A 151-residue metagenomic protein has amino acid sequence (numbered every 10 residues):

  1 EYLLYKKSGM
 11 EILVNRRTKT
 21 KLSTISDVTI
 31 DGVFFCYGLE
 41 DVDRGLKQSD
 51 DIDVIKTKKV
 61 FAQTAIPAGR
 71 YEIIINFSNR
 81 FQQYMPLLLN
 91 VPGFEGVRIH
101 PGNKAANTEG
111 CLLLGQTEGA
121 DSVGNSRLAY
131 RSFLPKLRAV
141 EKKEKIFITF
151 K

Functional and structural regions predicted by a protein language model:
K6-I146: Cell wall/extracellular polymer interaction/catalysis modules
I148-K151: Low-complexity intrinsically disordered segments
